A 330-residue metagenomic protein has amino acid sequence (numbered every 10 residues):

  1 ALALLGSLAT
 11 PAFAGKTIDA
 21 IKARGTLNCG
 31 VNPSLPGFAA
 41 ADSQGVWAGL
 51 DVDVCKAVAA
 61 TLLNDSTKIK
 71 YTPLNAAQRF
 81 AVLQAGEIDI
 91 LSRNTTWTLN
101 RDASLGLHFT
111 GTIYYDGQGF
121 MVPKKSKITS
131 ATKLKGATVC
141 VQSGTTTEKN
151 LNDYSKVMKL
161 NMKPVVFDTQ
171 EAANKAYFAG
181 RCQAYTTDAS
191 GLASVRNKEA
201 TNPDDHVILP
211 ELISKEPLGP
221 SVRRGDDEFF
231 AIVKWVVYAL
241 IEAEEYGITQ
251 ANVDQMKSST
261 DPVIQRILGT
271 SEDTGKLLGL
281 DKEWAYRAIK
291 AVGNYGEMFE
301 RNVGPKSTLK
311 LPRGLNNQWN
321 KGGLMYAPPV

Functional and structural regions predicted by a protein language model:
A1-S7: Bacterial N-terminal signal peptides
L8-A14: Sec/Tat signal peptide C-region and signal peptidase I cleavage site
T17, K22-S92, L278-E283, A291 (+3 more regions): Extracytoplasmic small-molecule ligand-binding "clamshell" domains of the periplasmic binding protein/Venus flytrap
K22-T26, A59-T67, Q84-I88, T96 (+8 more regions): Sec-exported extracytoplasmic/periplasmic mature domains
N28-G37, W47-L62, T96, D116-N174: Bilobed "Venus flytrap"/periplasmic-binding protein-like clamshell domains and structurally analogous long
D53-K56, A60-L62, K125-I128, T132 (+6 more regions): Extended ligand-binding regions for polar small-molecule ligands
K56, A60, N64, K68-K133 (+2 more regions): Acidic, polar ligand-binding/catalytic clefts
I69-A81, P164-A179: Short helix-initiation/N-cap motifs at beta->coil->alpha
